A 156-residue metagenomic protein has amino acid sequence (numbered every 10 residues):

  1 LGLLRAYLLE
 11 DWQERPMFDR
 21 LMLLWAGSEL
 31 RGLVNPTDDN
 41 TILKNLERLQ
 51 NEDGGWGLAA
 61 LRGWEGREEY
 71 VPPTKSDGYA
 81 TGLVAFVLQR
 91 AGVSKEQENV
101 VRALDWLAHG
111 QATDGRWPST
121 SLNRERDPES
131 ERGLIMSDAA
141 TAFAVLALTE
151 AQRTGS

Functional and structural regions predicted by a protein language model:
L1-G2, L9-K44, N51-D105, H109-G155: An alpha-helical repeat/solenoid feature that recognizes helix-turn-helix modules
